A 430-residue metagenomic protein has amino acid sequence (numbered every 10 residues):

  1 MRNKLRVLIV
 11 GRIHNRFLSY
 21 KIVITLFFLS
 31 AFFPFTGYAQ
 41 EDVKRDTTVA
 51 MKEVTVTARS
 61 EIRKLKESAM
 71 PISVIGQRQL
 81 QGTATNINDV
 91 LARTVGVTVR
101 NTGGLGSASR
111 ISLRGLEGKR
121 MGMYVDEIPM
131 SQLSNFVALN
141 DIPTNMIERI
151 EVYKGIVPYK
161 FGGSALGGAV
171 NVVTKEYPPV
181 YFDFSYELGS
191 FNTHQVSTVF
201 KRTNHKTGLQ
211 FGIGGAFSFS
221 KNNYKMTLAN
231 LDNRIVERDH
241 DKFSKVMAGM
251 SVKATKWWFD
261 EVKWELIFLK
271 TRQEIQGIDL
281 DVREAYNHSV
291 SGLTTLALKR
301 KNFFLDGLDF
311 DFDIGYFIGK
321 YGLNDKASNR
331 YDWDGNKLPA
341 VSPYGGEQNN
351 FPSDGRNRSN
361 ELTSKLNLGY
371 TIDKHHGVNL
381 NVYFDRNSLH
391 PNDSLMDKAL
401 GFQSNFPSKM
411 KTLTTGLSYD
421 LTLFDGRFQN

Functional and structural regions predicted by a protein language model:
M51-L80, R110: N-terminal periplasmic "start-of-domain" segments of outer-membrane beta-barrel proteins
K52, S109, G168, H194-T198 (+4 more regions): Hydrophobic, lipid-facing positions within transmembrane beta-strands of outer-membrane proteins
I72, N88-P129: Extracytoplasmic beta-strand/coil segments of soluble accessory domains associated with Gram-negative outer-membrane
L91, I150-V152, V170-V172: Non-catalytic regulatory/gating segments with a bias toward low-complexity or hydrophobic composition
I128-K154: Short acidic/polar hinge/loop motifs at secondary-structure boundaries that mediate gating or recognition
S134, D183-Y186, N233-R238, Q276-Y286 (+2 more regions): Extracellular loop and loop/strand-boundary signature of outer-membrane beta-barrel proteins
P179, E187, H205-A285: Periplasmic-side early beta-strands and strand-to-turn transitions of outer-membrane beta-barrels
T255-K270, S289-N430: Face-selective signature of the C-terminal outer-membrane beta-barrel domain
